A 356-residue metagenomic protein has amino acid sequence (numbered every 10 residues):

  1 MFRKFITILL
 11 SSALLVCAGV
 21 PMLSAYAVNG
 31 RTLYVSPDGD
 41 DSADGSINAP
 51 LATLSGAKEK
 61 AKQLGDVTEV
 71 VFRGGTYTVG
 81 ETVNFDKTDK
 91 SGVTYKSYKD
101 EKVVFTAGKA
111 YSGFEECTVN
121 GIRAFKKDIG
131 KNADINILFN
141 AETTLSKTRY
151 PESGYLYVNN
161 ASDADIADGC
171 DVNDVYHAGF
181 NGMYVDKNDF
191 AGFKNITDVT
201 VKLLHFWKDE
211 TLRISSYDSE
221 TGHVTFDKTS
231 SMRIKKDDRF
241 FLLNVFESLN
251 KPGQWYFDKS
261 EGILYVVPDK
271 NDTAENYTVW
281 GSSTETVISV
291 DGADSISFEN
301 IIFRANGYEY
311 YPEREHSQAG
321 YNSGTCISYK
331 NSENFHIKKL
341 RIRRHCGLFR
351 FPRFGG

Functional and structural regions predicted by a protein language model:
M1-F5: Positively charged n-region of N-terminal signal peptides that target proteins for export
I6-A18: Gram-negative bacterial Sec-dependent N-terminal signal peptides
V16-G30: Sec-dependent signal peptide cleavage junction
Y34-R344, F351: Extracellular polysaccharide-degrading/modifying enzymes targeting complex plant/algal/animal polysaccharides
C346, F354-G356: Hydrophobic, small-residue-rich alpha-helical packing segments that form membrane-like cores
